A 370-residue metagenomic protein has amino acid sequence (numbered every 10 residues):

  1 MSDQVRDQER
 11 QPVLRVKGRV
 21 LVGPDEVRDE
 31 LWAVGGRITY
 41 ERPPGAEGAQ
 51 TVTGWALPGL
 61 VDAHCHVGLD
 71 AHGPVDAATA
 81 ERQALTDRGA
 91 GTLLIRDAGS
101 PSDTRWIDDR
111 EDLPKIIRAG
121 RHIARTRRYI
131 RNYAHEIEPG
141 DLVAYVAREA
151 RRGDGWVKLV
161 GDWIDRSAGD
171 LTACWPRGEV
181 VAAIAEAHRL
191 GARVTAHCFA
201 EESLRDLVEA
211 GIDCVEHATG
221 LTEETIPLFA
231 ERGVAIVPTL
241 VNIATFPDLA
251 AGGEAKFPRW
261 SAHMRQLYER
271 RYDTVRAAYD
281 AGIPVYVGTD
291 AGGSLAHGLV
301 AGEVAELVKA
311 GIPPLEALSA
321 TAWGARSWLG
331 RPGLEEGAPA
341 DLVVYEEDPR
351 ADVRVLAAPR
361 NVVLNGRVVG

Functional and structural regions predicted by a protein language model:
M1-A46, A56-L57, E347-D352, R367-V368: N-terminal metal-binding scaffold of metallo-dependent hydrolase/deaminase domains
R10-R15, P44-E81, L85, L93: Replace "His-x-His-based motif
G18, G36, T53, V61-H64 (+14 more regions): Divalent metal-coordination and catalytic microenvironments
A77-A192, T225, R232-I243, L249: Divalent-metal coordination cores built from histidine and acidic residues
W106-D109, L204-G211, A305: Distinct, well-ordered alpha-helical segments
S167-Y272, A281, Y286-S294, G311-P313 (+1 more regions): Active-site core of metal-dependent hydrolases
R189, L267-D348: His/Asp/Glu-enriched, well-ordered alpha-helical/loop segment that forms or immediately abuts the divalent-metal
